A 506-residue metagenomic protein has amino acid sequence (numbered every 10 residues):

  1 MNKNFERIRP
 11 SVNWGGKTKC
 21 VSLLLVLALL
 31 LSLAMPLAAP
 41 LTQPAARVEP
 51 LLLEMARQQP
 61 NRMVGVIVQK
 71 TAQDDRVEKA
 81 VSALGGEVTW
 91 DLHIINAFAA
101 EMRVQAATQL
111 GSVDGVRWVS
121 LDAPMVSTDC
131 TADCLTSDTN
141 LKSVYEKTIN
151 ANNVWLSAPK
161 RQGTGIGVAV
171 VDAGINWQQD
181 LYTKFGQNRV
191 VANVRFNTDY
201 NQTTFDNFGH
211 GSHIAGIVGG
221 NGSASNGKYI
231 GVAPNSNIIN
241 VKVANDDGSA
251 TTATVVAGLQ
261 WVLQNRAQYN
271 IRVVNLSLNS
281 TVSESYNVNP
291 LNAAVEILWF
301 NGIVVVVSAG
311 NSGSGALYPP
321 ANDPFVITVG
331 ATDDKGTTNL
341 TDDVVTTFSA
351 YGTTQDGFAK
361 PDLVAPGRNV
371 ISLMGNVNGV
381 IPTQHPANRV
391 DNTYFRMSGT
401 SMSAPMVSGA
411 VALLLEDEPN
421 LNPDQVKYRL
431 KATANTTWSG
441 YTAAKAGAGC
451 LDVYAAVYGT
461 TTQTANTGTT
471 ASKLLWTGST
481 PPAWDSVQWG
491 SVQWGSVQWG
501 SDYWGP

Functional and structural regions predicted by a protein language model:
N2-I8, V12-S157, I166-G167, Q264 (+2 more regions): Autoinhibitory N-terminal propeptides
T42, P60, E87, N153-V194 (+10 more regions): Subtilisin-like serine protease catalytic core
L53-R57, Y229-A233, Q264, I271-L276 (+3 more regions): C-terminal subdomain of the subtilisin-like protease fold in secreted/lumenal serine endopeptidases
T71-Q73, R103-Q105, P124, A173-G174 (+3 more regions): Solvent-exposed coil/turn segments that connect beta secondary-structure elements in extracytoplasmic/periplasmic
D75-K79, L156, Q162-T164, N221-S225 (+6 more regions): Substrate-binding/access-modulating region of protease and related hydrolase catalytic domains
V81, A100-R103, Q109, V218 (+5 more regions): Mobile, glycine-rich extracellular loop/lid and propeptide segments that shape or gate substrate/ligand access
S127-T131, Q178-D180, S283-Y286, S314-L317 (+2 more regions): Extracytoplasmic/secreted cell-surface and envelope-processing proteins
G219-G220, Q260-W261, S408-E416: Short glycine/serine- and small hydrophobic-enriched flexible loop segments
